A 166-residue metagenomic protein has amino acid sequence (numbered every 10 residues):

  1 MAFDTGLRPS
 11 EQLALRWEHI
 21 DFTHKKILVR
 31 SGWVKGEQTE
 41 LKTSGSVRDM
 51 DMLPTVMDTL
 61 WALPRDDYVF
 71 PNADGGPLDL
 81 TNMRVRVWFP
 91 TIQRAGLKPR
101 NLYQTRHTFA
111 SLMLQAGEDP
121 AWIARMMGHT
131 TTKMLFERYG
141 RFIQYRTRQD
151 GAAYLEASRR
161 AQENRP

Functional and structural regions predicted by a protein language model:
A2-I27, A121: Short, charged phosphate-coordinating catalytic segments
D4-E11, Q104-T130, R146: C-terminal catalytic core of tyrosine-transesterase DNA break-rejoin enzymes
H19-K26, P99, E118-R138: Short, polar N-cap/turn motifs at the start of nucleic acid-interacting alpha helices
H24, S31-V34, L53-K98: Active-site/catalytic core of tyrosine-dependent DNA strand-transfer enzymes
H24, V34-V56, A73-G76, A116 (+1 more regions): C-terminal secondary-structure termini that scaffold catalytic or DNA-interacting sites
W33-K35, M127-A153: Catalytic-site neighborhood detector that most strongly recognizes the C-terminal catalytic loop/helix of tyrosine
M52, F70, W88, A110-M113 (+3 more regions): Hydrophobic, well-ordered secondary-structure elements that form the walls of internal hydrophobic environments
T81-R84, Q93-A95, N101-Q104, W122-T130 (+1 more regions): Recognition helices and adjacent regulatory flanks at domain boundaries
